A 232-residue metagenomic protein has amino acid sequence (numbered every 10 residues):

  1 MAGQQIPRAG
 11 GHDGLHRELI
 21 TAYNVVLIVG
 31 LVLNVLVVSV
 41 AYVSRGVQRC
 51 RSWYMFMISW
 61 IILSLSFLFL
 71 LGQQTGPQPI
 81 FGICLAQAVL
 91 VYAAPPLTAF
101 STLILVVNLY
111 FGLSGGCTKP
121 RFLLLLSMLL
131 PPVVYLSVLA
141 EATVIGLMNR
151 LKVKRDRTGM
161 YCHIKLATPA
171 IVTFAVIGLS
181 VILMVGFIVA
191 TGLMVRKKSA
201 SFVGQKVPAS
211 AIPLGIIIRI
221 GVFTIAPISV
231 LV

Functional and structural regions predicted by a protein language model:
M1-V134, V138: Membrane-proximal first intracellular loop
D13-E18, C84-L85, C162-T173, A211: Membrane-interface segments at the starts/ends of alpha-helical transmembrane spans
I28-V38, V176-F187, I225-V230: Single-pass alpha-helical transmembrane segments
R51-Y54, P77-G82, G115, M148-I164 (+1 more regions): Interhelical loop segments of eukaryotic multi-pass membrane proteins
T102-N108, G186-A200: Membrane-water interface of transmembrane alpha-helices
S137-K152, I225-V232: Alpha-helical transmembrane segments and their membrane-interface junctions in multi-pass membrane proteins
E141-N149, D156-V195, G221: Extracellular-loop-to-transmembrane junctions of the mid-late helices
K197-V232: Intracellular effector-coupling site of seven-transmembrane GPCRs, centered on the ICL3-to-TM6 transition
